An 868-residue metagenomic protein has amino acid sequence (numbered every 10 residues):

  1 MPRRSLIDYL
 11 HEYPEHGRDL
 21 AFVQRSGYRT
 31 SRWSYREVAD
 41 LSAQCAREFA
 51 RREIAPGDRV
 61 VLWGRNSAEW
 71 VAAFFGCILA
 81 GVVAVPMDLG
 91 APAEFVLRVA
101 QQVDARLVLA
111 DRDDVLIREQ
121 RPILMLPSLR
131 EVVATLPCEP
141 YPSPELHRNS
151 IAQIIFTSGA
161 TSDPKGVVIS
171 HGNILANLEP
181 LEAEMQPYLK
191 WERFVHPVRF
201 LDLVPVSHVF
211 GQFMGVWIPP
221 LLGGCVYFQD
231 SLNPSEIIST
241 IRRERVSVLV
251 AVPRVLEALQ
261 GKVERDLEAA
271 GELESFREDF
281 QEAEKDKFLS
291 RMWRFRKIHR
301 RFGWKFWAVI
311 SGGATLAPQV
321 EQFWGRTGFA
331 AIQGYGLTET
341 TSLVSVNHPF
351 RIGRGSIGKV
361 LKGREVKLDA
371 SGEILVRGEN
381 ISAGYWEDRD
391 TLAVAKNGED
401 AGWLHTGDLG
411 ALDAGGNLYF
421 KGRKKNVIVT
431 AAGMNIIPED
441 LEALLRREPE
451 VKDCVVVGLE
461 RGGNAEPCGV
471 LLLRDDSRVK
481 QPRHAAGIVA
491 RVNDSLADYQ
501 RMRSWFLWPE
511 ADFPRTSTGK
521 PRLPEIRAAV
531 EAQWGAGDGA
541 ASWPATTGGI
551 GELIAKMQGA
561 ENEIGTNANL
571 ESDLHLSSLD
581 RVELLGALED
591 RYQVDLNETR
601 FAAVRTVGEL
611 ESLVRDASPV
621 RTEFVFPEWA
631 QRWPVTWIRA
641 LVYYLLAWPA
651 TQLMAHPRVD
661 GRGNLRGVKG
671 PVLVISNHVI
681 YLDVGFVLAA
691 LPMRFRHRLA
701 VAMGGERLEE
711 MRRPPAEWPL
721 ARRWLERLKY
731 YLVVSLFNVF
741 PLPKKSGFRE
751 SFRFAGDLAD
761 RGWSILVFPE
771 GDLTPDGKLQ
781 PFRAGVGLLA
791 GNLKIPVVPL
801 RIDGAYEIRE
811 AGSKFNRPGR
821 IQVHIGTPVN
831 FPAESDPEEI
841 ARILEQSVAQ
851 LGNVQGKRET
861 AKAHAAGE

Functional and structural regions predicted by a protein language model:
R18-L20, C138-F156, S162-D163, L189-R199: Conserved pre-ATP/AMP-binding loop-to-beta segment of ANL
A21-F75, P92-L97, Q101: Conserved AMP-binding/adenylate-forming core of the ANL superfamily
F74, L89-R118, A134-L136, N177-L201 (+1 more regions): Conserved ATP-dependent adenylate/AMP-binding module captured primarily in the ANL superfamily
V108, K367-L368, G378, A383-G384 (+1 more regions): AMP-binding/adenylate-forming catalytic core of the ANL superfamily
L175-R199, V206-F295: Conserved AMP-binding/adenylation subdomain of ANL enzymes
L249, S290-L418, K424-V427, L441 (+2 more regions): Conserved AMP-binding/adenylate-forming
V455-V456, A490-W543: Conserved C-terminal "lid"/linker of ANL adenylate-forming enzymes
A486, E531, R666, K744-E868: Non-catalytic C-terminal accessory region of glycerolipid acyltransferases and related lyso-lipid remodeling enzymes
